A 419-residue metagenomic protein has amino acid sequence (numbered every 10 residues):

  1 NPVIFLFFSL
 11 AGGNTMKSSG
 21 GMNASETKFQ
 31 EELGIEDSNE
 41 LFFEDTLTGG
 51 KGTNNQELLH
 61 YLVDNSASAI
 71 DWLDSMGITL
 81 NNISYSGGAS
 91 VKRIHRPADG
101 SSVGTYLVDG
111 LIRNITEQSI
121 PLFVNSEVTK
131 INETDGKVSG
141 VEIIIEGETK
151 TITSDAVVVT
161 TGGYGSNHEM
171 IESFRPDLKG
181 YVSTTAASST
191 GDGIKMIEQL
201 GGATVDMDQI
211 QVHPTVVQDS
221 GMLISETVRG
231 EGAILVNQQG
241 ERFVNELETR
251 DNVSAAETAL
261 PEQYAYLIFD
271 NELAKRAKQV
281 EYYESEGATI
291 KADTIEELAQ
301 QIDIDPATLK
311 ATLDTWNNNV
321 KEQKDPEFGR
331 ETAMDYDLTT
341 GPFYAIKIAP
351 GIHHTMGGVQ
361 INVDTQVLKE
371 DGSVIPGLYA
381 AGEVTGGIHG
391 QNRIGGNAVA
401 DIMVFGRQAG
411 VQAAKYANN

Functional and structural regions predicted by a protein language model:
N1-S18: Glycine-rich FAD pyrophosphate-binding loop
G13-P121, N125-E127, L235-E248, A259-Q263 (+1 more regions): Conserved N-terminal/central alpha/beta ligand/cofactor-binding core
V124-V138: A conserved short coil-to-beta-strand element within the FAD-binding core of flavoproteins
K130, T308-N392: A glycine-rich dinucleotide-binding beta-alpha-beta segment and adjacent secondary-structure elements that constitute
I144-A156, V374-I375: Core beta-strand elements of the Rossmann-like FAD/NAD(P) dinucleotide-binding domain in flavoenzyme oxidoreductases
I152-V216, Q408: Glycine-rich loop(s) and the adjacent beta-strand/alpha-helix scaffold that form part
E169-K195, I346, T385-A417: A conserved FAD-binding loop/helix module that cradles the flavin
I194-M196, G202-T308: An anion/pyrophosphate-binding glycine-rich loop and adjacent beta-alpha core in soluble alpha-beta enzymes
